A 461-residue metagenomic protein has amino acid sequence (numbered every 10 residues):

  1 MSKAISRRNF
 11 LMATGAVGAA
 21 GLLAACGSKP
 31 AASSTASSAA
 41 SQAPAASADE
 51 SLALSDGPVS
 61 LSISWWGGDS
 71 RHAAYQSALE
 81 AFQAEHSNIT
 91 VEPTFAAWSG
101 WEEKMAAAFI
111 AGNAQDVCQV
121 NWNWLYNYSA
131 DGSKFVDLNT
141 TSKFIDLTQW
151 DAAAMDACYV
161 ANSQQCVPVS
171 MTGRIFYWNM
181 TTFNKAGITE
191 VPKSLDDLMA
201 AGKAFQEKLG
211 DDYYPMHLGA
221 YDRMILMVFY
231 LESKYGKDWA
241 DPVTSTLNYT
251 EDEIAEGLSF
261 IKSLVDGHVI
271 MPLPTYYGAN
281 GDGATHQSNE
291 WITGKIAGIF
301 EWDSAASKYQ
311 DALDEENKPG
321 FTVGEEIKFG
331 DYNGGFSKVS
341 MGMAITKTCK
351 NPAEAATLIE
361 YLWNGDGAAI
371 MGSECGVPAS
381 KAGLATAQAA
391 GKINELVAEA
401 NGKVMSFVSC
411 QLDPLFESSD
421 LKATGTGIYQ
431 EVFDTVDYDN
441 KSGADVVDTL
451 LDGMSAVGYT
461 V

Functional and structural regions predicted by a protein language model:
S41-A53, W122-G173, T322-F329, E395: Hinge/lid segment of periplasmic solute-binding proteins
A73, A81, K134-F135, S304-D311 (+2 more regions): Mature extracytoplasmic/periplasmic domains
E80, A84-E85, T90-E92, N162 (+3 more regions): Extracytoplasmic/periplasmic substrate-recognition and gating elements
A81-W150, Y159, T181-K193, N289-G298 (+1 more regions): Extracytoplasmic "Venus flytrap"/periplasmic binding protein-like
A108, Q115-D116, I145-T182, Y214-P215 (+2 more regions): A structural signal for short loop-to-beta-strand junctions that line the ligand-binding cleft of periplasmic/secreted
A161, Q165-V169, R174, M199-L247 (+2 more regions): Extracytoplasmic/periplasmic solute-binding protein
G202-K203, T246-G278, I327: Glycine-centered hinge/linker elements that transmit conformational signals in sensory and ligand-binding systems
A398-Y459: C-terminal capping/gating helix-and-loop segments adjacent to ligand/active sites or protein-protein/ligand interfaces
